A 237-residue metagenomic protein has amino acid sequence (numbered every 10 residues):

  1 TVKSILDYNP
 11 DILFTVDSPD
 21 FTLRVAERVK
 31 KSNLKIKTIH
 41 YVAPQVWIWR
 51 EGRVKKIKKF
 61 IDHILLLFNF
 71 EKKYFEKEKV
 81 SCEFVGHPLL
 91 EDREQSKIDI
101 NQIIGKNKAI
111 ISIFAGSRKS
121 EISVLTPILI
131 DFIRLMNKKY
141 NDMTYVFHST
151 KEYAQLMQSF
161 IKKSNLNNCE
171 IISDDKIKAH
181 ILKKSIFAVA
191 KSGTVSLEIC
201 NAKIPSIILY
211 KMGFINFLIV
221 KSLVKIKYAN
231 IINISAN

Functional and structural regions predicted by a protein language model:
T1-N237: Nucleotide-activated sugar donor-binding and catalytic core shared by glycosyltransferases and related lipid-linked
